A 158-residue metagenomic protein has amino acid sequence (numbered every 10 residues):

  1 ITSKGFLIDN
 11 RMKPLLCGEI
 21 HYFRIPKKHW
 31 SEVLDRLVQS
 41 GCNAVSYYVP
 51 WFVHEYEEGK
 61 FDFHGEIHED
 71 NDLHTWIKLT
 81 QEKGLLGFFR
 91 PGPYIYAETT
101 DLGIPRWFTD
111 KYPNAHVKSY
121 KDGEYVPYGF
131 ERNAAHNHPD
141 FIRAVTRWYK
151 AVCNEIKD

Functional and structural regions predicted by a protein language model:
I1-A44: N-terminal carbohydrate-binding accessory modules
G5, L37-S40, T75, D140 (+1 more regions): Generic structural microfeature
F6-L7, Y48-V49, R132: A broad, low-specificity signal for short, low-complexity segments enriched in glycine/proline and polar/charged
L15-P26, W51-N71, Y125-R147, E155: The substrate-binding groove and active-site-proximal loops of carbohydrate-active enzymes, especially glycoside
W30-Y112: Aromatic-lined substrate-binding rim segments of carbohydrate-active enzymes
I95-K157: Active-site-adjacent "subsite" loops/lids of carbohydrate-active enzymes
